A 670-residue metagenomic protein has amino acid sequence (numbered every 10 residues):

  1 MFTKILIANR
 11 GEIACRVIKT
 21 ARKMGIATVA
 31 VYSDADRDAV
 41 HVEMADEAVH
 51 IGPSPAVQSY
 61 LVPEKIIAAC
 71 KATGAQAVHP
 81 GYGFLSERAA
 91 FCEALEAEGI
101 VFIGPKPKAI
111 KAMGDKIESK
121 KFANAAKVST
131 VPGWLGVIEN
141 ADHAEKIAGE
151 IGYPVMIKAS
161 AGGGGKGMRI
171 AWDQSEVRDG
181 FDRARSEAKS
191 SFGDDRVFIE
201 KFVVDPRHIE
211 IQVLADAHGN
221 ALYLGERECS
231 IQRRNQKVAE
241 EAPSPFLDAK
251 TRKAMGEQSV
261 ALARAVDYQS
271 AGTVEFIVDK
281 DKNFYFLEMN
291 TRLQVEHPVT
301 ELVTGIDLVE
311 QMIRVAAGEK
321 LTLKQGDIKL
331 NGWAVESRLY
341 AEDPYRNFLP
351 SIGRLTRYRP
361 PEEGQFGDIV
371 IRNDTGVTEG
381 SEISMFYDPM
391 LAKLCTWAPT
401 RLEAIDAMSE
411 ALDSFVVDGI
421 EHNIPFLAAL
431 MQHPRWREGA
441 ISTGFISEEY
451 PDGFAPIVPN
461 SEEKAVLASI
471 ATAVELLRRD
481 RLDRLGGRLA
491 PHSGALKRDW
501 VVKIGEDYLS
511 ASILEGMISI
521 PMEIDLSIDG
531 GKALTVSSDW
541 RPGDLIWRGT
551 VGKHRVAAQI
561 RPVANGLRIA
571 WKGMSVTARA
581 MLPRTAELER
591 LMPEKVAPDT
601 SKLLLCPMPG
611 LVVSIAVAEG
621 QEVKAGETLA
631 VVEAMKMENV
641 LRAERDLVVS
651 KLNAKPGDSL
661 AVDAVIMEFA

Functional and structural regions predicted by a protein language model:
M1-V274, V278-H297: N-terminal beta-alpha lobe that positions the nucleotide/phosphoryl donor in ATP/NTP-coupled carboxylate activation
T3, K166, P243, D388-L394 (+1 more regions): Short amphipathic alpha-helical segments
E87-A94, E336, R346, S442 (+1 more regions): Structured, non-catalytic alpha/beta "coupling" segments that mediate domain-domain communication and provide generic
S259, P298-L534, A625-T628, V662 (+1 more regions): Catalytic cores of soluble metabolic enzymes centered on carboxylation/carboxyl-transfer
L323-N331, S447-Y450, F454, T577-C606: Long, charged amphipathic helices and adjacent flexible linkers at domain junctions
W397-E403, M408-D418, P593-P607, L611 (+1 more regions): Conserved bacterial/organellar gene-expression machines centered on ribosome-associated P-loop NTPases
K595-A670: Structured functional modules or segments
